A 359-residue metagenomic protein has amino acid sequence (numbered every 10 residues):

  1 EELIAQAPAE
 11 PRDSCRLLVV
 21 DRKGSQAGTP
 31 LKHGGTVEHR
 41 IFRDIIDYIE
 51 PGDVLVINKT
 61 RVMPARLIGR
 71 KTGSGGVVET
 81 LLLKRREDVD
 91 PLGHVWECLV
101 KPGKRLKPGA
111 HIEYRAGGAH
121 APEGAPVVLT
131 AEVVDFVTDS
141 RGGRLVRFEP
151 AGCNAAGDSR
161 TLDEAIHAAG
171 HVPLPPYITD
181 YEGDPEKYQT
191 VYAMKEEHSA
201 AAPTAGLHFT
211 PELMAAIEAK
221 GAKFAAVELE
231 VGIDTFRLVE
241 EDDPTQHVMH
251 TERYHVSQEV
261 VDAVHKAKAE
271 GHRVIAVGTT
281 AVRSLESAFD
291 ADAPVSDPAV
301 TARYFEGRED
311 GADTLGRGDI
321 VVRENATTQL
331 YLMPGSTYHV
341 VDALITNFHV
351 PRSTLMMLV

Functional and structural regions predicted by a protein language model:
E2-V359: Surface-exposed, charge/polar-rich loops and edge strands
